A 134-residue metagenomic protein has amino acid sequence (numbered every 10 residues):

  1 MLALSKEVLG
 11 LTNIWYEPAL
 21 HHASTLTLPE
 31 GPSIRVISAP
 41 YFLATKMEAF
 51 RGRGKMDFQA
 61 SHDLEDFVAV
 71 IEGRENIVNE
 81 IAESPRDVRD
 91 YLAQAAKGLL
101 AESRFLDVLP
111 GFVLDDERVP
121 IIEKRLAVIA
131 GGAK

Functional and structural regions predicted by a protein language model:
M1-K134: Compositionally biased terminal segments of proteins
